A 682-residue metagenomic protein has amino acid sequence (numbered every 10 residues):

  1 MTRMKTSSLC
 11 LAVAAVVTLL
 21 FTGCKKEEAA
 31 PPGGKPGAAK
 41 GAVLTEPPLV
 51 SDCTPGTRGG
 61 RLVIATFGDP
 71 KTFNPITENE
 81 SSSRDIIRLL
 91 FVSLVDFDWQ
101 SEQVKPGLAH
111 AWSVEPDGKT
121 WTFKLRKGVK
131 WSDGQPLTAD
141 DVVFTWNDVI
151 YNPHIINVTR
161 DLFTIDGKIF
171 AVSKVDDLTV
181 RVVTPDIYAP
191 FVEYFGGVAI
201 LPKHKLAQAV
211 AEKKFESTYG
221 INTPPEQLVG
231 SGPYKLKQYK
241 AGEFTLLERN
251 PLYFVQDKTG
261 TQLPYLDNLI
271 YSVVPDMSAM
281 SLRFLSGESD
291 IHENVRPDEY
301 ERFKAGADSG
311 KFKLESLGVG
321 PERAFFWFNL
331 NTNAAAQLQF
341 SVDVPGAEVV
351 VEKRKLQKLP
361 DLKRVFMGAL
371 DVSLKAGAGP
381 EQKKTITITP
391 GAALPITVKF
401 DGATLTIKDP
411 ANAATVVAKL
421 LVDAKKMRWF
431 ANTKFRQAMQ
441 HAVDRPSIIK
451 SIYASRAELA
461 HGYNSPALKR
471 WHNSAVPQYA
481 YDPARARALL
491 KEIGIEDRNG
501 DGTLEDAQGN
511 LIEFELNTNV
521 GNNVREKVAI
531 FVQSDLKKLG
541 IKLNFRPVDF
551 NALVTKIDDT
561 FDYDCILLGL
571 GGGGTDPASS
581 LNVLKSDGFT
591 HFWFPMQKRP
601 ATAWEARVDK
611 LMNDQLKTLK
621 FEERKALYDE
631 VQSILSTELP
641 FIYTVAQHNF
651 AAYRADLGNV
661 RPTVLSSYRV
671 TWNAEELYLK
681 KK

Functional and structural regions predicted by a protein language model:
E28, K35-P36, T45-P47, K240-F244 (+6 more regions): Detector for C-terminal structural segments
P31, K40, V149, K237-E248 (+6 more regions): Extracellular/periplasmic solute-recognition and catalytic clefts
P47-L49, L62-P116, N147, V229: N-terminal lobe/hinge region of extracytoplasmic solute-binding protein
V63, T138-T145, D177-V183, G232-P233 (+8 more regions): Alpha-helical secondary-structure segments
D98-W99, V198-P264, N268, S278 (+3 more regions): Gly/Pro-rich hinge or "lid" segments in bacterial periplasmic/extracellular proteins
H110-I155, R181, M280-R283, W429-F430: Aromatic- and charge-enriched surface segment that lines or borders ligand/interaction sites
K124, R160-E212, K240: Surface-exposed binding/hinge segments that line and control ligand-binding clefts or catalytic entry sites
N222-P225, L252-R302, G320-P321, Q533 (+2 more regions): Ligand-site clamp/hinge motif
